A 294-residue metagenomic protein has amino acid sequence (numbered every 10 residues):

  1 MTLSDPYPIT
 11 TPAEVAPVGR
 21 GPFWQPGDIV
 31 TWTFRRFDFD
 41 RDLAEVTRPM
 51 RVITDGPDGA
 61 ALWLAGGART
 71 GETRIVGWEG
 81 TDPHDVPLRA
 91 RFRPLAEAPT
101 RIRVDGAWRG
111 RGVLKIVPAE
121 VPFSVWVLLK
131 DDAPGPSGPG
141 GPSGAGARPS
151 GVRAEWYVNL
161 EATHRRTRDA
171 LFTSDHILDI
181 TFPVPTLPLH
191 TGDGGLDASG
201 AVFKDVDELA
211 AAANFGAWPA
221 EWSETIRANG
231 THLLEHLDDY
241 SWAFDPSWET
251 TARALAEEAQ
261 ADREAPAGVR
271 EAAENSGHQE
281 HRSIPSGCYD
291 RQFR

Functional and structural regions predicted by a protein language model:
M1-R109: Charge-rich, low-complexity N-terminal segments
R41, M50-R51, R166-D169, L178: A generic local secondary-structure boundary/capping motif
A44-P49, E120-F123, T173-I177: Short, surface-exposed coil-to-beta transition loops
A60-A65, G138, S150-N159, P188-E208: Short, well-ordered strand-loop elements centered on a beta-strand within folded domains, enriched for acidic residues
A65-D169: Aromatic-patch recognition
A133-S150, V184-A198, A267-S286: Intrinsically disordered, low-complexity terminal tails and inter-domain linkers enriched for S/T/G/P/D/E
F172-H236: A hydrophobic, small-residue-rich beta->alpha segment in the mid-to-C-terminal subdomain of diverse proteins
A228-R294: Cysteine/selenocysteine-centered motifs that mediate thiol-based redox chemistry or coordinate metal-sulfur cofactors
